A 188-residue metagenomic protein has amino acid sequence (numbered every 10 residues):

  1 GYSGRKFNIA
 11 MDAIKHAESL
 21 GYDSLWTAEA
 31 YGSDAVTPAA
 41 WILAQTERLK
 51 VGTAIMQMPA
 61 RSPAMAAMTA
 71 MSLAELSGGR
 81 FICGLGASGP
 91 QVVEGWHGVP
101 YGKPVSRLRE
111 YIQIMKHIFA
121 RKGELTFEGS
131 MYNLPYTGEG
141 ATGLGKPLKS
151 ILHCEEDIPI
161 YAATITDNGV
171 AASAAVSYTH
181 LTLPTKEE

Functional and structural regions predicted by a protein language model:
G1-A54, P59, I158, H180: N-terminal beta1-alpha1-beta2 module of alpha/beta enzyme domains
R5, A60-A64, M68, K103: Residue-level signal for the nucleotide or nucleotide-sugar donor/cofactor binding architecture
A13, A39-I42, A66, A70 (+1 more regions): Aromatic/hydrophobic pocket-lining residues that form π-stacking "cages" and hydrophobic walls in ligand
T37-A39, P63-M65, E94-H97, K186: Short secondary-structure transition/capping segments
P59, G89-Q91, E187: Feature marks short, surface-exposed loop/turn motifs that line or immediately flank catalytic pockets and channel
A67-V176: Internal, glycine-rich beta/alpha segment that forms the wall or movable "lid" of small-molecule/cofactor binding
T179-T185: Conserved small/polar residues in nucleotide/adenosyl-binding loops
